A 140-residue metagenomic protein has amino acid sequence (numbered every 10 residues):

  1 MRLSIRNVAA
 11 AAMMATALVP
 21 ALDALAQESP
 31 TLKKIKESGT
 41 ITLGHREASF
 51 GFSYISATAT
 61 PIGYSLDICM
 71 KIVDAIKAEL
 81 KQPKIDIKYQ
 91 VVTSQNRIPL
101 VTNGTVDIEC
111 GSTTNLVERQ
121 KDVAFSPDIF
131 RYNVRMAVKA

Functional and structural regions predicted by a protein language model:
M1-A11: Bacterial N-terminal signal peptides that target proteins for export
A11-P20: Bacterial N-terminal signal peptides
P20-A26: Sec/Tat signal peptide C-region and signal peptidase I cleavage site
A26-G39: Short N-terminal segments immediately surrounding and downstream of signal-peptide cleavage
S29-P30, S56-E79: Short, polar/charged alpha-helical segment
T40-G63: Short glycine-rich His-centered loop
M70, Q82-A140: Acidic, polar ligand-binding/catalytic clefts
